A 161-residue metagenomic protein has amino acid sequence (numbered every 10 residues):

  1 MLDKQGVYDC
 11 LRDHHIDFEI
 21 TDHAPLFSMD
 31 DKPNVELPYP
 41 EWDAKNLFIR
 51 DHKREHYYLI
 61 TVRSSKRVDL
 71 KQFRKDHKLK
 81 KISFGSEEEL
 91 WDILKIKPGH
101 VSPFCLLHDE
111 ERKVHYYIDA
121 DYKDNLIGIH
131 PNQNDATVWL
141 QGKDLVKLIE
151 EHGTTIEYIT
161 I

Functional and structural regions predicted by a protein language model:
M1-I161: Extended, low-hydrophobicity, polar/charged segments
